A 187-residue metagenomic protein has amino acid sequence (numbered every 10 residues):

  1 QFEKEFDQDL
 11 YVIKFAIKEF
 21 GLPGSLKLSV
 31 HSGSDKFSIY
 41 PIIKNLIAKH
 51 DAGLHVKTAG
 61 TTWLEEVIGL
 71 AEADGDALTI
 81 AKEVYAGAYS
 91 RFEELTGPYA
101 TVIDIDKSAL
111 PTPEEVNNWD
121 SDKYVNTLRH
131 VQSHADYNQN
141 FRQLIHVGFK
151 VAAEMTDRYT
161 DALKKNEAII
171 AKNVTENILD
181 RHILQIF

Functional and structural regions predicted by a protein language model:
Q1-F187: Active-site capping/gating regions of soluble enzymes
